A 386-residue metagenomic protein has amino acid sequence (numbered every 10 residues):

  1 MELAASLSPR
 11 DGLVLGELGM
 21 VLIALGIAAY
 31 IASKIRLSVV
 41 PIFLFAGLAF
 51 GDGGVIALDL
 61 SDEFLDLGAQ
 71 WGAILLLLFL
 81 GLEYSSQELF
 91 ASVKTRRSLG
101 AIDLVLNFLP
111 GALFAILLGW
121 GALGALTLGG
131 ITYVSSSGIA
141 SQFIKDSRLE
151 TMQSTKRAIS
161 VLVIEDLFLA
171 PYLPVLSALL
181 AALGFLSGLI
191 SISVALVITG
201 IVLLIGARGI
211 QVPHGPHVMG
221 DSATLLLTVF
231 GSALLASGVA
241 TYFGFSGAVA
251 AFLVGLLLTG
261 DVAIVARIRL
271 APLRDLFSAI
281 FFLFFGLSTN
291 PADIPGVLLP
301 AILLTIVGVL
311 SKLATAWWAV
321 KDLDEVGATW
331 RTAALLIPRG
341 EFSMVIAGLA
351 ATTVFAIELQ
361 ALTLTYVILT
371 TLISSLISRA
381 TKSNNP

Functional and structural regions predicted by a protein language model:
M1-P386: Transmembrane helical cores of multi-pass secondary ion antiporters/exchangers
